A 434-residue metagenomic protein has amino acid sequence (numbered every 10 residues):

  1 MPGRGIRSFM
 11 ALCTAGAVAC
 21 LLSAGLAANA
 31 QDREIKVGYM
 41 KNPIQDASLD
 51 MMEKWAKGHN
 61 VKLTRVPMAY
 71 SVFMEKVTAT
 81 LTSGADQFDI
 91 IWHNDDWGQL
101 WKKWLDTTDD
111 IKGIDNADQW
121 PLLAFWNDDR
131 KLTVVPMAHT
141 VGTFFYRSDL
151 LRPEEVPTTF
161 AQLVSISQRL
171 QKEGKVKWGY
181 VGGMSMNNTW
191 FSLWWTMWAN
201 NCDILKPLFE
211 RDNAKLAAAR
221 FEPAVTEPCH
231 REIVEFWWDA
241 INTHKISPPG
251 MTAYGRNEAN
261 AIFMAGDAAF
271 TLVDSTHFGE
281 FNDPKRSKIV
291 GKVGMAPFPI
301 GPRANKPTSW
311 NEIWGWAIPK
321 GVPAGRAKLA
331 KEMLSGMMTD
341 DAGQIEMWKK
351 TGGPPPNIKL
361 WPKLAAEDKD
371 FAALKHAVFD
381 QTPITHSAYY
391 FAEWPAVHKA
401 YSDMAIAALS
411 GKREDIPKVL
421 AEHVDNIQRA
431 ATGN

Functional and structural regions predicted by a protein language model:
A19-A28: C-terminal segment of classical bacterial N-terminal signal peptides
R33, K54-W120, T133, D149-T158 (+6 more regions): Extracytoplasmic "Venus flytrap"/periplasmic binding protein-like
R33-E34, K57-G58, K62, K172 (+1 more regions): Conserved C-terminal helix/tail region of periplasmic/extracytoplasmic solute-binding proteins
K41-K62, V234, Y401: Short, polar/charged alpha-helical segment
M51, E232-R326: Extracytoplasmic/periplasmic substrate-binding proteins
N94-G142, T158, Q162-I166, S192 (+3 more regions): Hinge/lid segment of periplasmic solute-binding proteins
Q99, D274-K288, G301-D403, A431-G433: C-terminal lobe and pocket-closing loops of periplasmic/extracytoplasmic Venus-flytrap solute-binding proteins
S167, R211-M251: Glycine-centered hinge/linker elements that transmit conformational signals in sensory and ligand-binding systems
